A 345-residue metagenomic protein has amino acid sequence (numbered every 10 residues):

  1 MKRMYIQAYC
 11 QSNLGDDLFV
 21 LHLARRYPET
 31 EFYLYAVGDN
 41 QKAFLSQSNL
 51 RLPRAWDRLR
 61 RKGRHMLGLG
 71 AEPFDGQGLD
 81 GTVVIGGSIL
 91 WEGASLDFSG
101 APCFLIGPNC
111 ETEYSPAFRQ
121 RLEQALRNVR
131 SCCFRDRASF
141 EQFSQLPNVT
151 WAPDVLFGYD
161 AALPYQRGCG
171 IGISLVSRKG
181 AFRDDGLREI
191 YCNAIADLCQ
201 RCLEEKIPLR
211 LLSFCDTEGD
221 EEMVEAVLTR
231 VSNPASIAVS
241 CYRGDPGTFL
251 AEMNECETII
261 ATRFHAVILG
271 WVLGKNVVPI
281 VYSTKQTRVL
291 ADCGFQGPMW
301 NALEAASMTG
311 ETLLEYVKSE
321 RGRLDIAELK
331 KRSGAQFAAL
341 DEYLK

Functional and structural regions predicted by a protein language model:
M1-K345: Active-site anion-handling motifs in enzyme catalytic cores
